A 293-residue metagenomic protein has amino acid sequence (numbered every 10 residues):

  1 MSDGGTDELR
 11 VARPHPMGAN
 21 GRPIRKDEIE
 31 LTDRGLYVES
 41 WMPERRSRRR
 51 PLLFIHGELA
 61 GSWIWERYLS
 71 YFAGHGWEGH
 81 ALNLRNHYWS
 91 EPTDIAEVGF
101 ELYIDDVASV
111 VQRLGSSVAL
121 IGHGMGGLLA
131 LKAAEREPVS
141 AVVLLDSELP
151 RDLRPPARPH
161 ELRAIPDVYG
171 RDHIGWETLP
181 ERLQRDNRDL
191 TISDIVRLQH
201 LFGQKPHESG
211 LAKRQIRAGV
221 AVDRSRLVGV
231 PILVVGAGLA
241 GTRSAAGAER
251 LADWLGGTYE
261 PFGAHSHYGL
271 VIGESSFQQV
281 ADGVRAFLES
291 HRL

Functional and structural regions predicted by a protein language model:
G57-G61, G124, G238-L239: Active-site glycine-rich loops that stabilize anionic/oxyanionic intermediates across multiple enzyme folds
L59-R67, G79: Serine-hydrolase catalytic-loop signature spanning alpha/beta hydrolases and amidase-signature enzymes
L69-P92: Conserved alpha/beta-hydrolase
H87-V118: Active-site loop/oxyanion-hole signature of alpha/beta-hydrolase fold enzymes
E135, V139-R171, S209-A218: Flexible "cap/lid" loop of the alpha/beta hydrolase fold
V228, V234-G236: Short beta-strand/loop motif that positions the catalytic acidic residue of the alpha/beta-hydrolase fold
A240-G247: Conserved alpha/beta-hydrolase "acid-adjacent" motif
H265-Q278: Catalytic histidine-centered segment of alpha/beta-hydrolase-like enzymes
